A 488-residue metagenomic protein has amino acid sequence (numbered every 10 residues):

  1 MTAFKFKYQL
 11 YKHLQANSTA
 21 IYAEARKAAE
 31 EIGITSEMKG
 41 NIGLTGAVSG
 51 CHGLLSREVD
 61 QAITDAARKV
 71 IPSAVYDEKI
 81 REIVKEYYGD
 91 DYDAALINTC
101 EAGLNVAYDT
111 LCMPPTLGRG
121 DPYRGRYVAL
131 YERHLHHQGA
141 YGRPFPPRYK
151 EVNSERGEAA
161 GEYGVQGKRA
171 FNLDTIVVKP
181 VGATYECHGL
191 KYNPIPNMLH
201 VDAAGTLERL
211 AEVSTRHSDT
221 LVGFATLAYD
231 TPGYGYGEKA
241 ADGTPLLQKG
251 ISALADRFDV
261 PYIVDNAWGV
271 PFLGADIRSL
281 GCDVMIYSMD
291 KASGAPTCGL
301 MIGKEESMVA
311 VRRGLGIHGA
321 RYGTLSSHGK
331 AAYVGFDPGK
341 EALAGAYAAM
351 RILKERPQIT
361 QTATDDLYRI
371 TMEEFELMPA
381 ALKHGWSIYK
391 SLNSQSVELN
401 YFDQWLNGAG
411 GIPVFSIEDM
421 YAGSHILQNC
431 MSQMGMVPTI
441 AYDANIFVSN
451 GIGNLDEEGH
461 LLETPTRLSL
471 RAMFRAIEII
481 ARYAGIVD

Functional and structural regions predicted by a protein language model:
M1-A74, I80-E82, Y88-D91, Q433-Y442 (+2 more regions): N-terminal "arm"/small-domain region of PLP-dependent enzymes with the aminotransferase-like
T2-S18, Y22, R369-G485: Conserved C-terminal alpha-helix-loop-beta "cap" of PLP-dependent enzymes that closes/shapes the active-site mouth
K7, Y22, I83-Y87, D93-A342 (+5 more regions): Conserved PLP-enzyme active-site core in the AAT-like
E30-G33, E37-G43, A47, A275 (+5 more regions): Short secondary-structure transition/capping segments
H52-A62, S326-G411: Structural motif of enzymes handling amino- and sulfur-group chemistry
A67-R68, E238, V260, P413-F415: Short, contiguous strand/loop micro-motifs
P72, Y76, A95-C100, D419: Generic, well-ordered alpha-helical segments
D77-E78, Q248, V270, S424: Generic non-transmembrane alpha-helix signal with a bias for helix starts/N-cap capping motifs
